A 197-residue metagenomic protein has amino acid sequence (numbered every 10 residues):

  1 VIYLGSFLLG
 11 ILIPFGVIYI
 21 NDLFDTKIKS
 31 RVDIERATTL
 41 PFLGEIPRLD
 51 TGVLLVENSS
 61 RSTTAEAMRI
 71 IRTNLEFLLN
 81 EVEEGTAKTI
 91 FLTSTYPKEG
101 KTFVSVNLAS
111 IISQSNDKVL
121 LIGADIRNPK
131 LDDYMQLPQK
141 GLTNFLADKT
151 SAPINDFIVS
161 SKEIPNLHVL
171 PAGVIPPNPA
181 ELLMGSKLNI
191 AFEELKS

Functional and structural regions predicted by a protein language model:
I2-L54: Juxtamembrane cytosolic face of transmembrane helices
Y3-G5, R61-S197: P-loop NTP-binding module
G10, F24, N58-R61, G185: A generic helix-loop boundary/linker signal
E45, E57, N144: Conserved beta-strand positions that form and line the central face of beta-propeller blades
L55-V56, D132: Short beta-alpha connecting loops at secondary-structure transitions that line or flank enzyme active sites
